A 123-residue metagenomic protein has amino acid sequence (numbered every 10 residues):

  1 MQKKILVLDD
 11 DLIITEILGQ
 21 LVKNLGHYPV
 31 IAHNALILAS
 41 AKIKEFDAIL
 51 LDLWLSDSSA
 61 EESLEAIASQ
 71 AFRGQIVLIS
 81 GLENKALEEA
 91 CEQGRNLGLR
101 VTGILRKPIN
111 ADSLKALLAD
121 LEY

Functional and structural regions predicted by a protein language model:
Q2-I13, L18-V22: Conserved acidic segment of CheY-like receiver
G26-N34, L105: Short hydrophobic/Thr-rich beta-strand motif most characteristic of the beta2 strand and flanking loop of CheY-like
I31-A48: Acidic, metal-coordinating helix/loop segments flanking the phosphotransfer/catalytic sites of two-component signaling
I43-K44, I67-R73, N96: Conserved phosphotransfer cores of two-component systems
D52: Active-site residues of response regulator receiver
S56: The feature encodes the CheY-like receiver
E62, A66, L82-I104: Alpha4 helix (beta4-alpha4-beta5 surface) of REC/receiver domains from two-component response regulators
A86, R106-A119: C-terminal output helix
